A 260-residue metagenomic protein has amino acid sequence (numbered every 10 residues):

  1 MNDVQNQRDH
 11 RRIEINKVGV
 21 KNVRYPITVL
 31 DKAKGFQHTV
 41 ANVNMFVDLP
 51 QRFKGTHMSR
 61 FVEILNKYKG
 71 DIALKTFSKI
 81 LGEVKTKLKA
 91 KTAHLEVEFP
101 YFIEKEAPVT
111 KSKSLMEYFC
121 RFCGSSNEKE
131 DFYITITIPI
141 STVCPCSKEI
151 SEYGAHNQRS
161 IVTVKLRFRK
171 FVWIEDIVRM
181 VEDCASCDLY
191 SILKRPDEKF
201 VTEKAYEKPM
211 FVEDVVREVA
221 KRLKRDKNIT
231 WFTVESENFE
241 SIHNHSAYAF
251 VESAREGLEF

Functional and structural regions predicted by a protein language model:
M1-F260: N-terminal intrinsically disordered, cationic/polar leader segments that include organellar targeting peptides
